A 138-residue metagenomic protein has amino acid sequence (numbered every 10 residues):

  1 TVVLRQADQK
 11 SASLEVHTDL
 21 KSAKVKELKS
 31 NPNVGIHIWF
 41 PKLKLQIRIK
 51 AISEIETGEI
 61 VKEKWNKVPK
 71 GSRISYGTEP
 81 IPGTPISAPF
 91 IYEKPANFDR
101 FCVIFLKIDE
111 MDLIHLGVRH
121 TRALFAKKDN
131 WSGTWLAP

Functional and structural regions predicted by a protein language model:
T1-V2, R122: Short small/polar-residue motifs
V3-K44: A short mixed-secondary-structure module that forms the rim of ligand-binding clefts
L45-P138: Charged, gly/pro-rich active-site loop segments
